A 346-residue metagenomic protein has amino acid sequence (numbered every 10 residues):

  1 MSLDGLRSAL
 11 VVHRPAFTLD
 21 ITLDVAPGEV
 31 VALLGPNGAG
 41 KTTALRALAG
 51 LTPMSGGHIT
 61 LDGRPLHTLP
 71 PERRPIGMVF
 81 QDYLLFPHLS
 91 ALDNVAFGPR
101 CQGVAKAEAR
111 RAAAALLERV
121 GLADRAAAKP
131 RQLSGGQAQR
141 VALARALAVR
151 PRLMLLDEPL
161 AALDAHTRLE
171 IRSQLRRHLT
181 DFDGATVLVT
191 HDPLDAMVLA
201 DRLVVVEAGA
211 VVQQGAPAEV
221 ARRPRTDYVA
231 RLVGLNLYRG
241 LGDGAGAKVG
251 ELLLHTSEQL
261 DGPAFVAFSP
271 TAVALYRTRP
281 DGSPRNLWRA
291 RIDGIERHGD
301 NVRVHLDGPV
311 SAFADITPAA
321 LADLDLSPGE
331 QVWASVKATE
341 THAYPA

Functional and structural regions predicted by a protein language model:
M1-V12, R289-R291: Conserved N-terminal strand/loop that marks the beginning of ABC ATPase nucleotide-binding domains
T22-A32, F86: Pre-Walker A (P-loop) beta-loop-beta motif of ABC nucleotide-binding domains
L34-P36: The feature captures the beta-strand-to-loop junction immediately N-terminal to the Walker
T42-L45, V141: ABC ATPase nucleotide-binding domain helices that frame the ATP-binding cleft
A49: Helix-to-loop junction immediately C-terminal to a conserved catalytic motif
G57-P65: Conserved ABC transporter NBD signature motif
P75, L85-R225: ABC ATPase nucleotide-binding domains
G250-E296, P318-A346: Glycine/charge-rich catalytic "coupling/switch" loops of P-loop NTPases
